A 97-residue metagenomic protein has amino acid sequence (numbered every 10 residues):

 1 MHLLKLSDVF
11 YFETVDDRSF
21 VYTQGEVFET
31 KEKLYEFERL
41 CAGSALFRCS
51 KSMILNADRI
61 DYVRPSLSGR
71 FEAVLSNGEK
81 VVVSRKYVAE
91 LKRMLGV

Functional and structural regions predicted by a protein language model:
M1-S76: Conserved binding/recognition cores within well-folded domains
K92-V97: Short hydrophobic/aromatic patches at helix-to-coil boundaries
